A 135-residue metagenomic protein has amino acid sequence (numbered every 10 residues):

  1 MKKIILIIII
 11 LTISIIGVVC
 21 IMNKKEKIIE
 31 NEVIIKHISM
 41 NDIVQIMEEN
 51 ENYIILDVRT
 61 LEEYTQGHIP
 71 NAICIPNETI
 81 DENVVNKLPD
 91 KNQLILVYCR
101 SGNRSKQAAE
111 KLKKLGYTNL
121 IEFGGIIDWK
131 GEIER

Functional and structural regions predicted by a protein language model:
K2-M40, V44-I46, Y53, E62-L94 (+1 more regions): Rhodanese-like catalytic fold shared by cysteine-dependent sulfurtransferases and DSP/PTP-type phosphatases
R59: Short strand-turn motif at the edge of the Rossmann-like AdoMet-binding core
